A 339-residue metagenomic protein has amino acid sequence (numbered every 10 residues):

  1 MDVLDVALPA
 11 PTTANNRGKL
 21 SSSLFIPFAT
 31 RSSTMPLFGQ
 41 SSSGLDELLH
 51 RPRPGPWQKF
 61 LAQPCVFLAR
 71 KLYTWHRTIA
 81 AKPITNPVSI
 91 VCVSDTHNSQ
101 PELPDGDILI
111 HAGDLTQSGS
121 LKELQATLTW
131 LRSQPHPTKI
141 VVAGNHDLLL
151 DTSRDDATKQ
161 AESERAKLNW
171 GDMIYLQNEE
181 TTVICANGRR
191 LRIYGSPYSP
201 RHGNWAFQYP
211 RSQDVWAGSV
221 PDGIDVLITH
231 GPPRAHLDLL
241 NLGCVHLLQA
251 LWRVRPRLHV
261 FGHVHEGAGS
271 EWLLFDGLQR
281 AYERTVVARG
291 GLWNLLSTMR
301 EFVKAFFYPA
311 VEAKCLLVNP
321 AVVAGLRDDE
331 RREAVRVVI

Functional and structural regions predicted by a protein language model:
D2-V91, T96-N98, S153, V322: Acidic, histidine-bearing metal-coordination/catalytic regions of metal-dependent phosphoesterases
K82-I90, E180-G195, D222, V226 (+1 more regions): Beta-strand-turn-beta hairpins that frame and shape the catalytic cleft of phosphate-ester-processing enzymes
P87, V93-I184: Core catalytic region of metal-dependent phosphoesterases/phosphodiesterases, especially metallo-beta-lactamase-like
C92-S94, L109-D114, T138-N145, L176-N178 (+4 more regions): Active-site neighborhood of phospho(di)ester-bond hydrolases with catalytic His/Asp-centered motifs
H97-E102, T116-S120, H146-T152, E180-C185 (+6 more regions): Active-site environment of divalent metal-dependent phosphoester hydrolases
A186-I224, L240-Q249: Binuclear metal-dependent hydrolase catalytic cores centered on His/Asp/Glu-rich metal-binding motifs
D222-R255, E271-Y282: Active-site-proximal segments of metal-dependent phosphoesterases and phosphodiesterases across multiple
G267-I339: Binuclear metal-dependent phosphoesterase catalytic core
